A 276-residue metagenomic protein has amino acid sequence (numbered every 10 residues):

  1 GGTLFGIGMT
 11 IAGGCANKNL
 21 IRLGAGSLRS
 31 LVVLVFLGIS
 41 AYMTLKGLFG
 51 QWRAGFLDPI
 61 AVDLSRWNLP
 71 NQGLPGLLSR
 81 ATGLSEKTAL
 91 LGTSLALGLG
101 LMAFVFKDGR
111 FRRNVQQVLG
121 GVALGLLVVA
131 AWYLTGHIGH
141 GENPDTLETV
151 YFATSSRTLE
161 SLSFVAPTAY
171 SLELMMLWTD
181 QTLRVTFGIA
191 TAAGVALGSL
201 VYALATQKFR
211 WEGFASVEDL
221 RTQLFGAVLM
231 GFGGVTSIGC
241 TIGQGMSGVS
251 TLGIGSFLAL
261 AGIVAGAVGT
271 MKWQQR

Functional and structural regions predicted by a protein language model:
G1-R276: Membrane-interfacial helix-loop segments of redox and metal-homeostasis proteins, especially TM-loop-TM junctions
